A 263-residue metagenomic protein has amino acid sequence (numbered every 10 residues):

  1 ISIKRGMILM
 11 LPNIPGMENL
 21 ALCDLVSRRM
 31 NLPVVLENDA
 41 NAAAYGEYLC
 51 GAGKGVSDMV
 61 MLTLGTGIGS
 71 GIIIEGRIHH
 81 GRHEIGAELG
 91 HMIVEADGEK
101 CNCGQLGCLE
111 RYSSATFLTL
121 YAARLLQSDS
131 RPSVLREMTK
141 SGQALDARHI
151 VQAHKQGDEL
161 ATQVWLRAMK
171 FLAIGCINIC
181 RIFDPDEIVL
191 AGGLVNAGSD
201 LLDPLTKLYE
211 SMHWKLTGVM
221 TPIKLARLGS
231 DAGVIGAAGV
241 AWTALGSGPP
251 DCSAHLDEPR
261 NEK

Functional and structural regions predicted by a protein language model:
I1-L22: Gly/Ser/Thr-rich active-site cleft segment
I3-R5, C23-L32, G46-V56, I78 (+1 more regions): ATP-binding/phosphotransfer module of carbohydrate and carboxylate kinases, centering on a glycine-rich
K4, N38, I74-E75: A cytosolic small-molecule/anion-sensing beta-strand core signal
M10, V60, K224: Conserved Rossmann-like nucleotide-binding pocket used by diverse enzymes that bind dinucleotide cofactors
V35, D58-T63, G69-G71, N102: Short glycine-aspartate micro-motif
E37, Y45: Generic enzyme active-site microenvironment
D39, G65, A237: Active-site glycine-centered loops adjacent to acidic/histidine catalytic or metal-binding residues that shape
I85-E88: Structural signature of FAD isoalloxazine-binding scaffolds in flavoprotein oxidoreductases
